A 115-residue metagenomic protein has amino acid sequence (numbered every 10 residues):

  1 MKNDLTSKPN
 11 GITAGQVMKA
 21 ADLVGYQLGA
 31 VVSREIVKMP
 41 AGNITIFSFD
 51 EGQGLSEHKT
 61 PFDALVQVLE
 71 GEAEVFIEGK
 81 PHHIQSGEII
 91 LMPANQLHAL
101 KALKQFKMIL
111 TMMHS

Functional and structural regions predicted by a protein language model:
M1-A41, F76: A short, N-terminal "cap"/entry segment at the start of jelly-roll beta-barrel domains of the cupin/DSBH fold
G29-A30, N43-T60: Conserved short histidine dyad/triad with adjacent acidic residue
P40, L69-E70, Q85-S86, K104: A cytosolic small-molecule/anion-sensing beta-strand core signal
N43, E72-E74, P81, L97 (+1 more regions): Structural motif
F62-E74, E78: Glycine- and acidic-residue-biased ligand/ion/polar-headgroup-sensing regions
G79-A94: Short acidic-glycine-tyrosine-enriched beta hairpin
A94-S115: Ligand-binding loop in jelly-roll beta-barrel domains
